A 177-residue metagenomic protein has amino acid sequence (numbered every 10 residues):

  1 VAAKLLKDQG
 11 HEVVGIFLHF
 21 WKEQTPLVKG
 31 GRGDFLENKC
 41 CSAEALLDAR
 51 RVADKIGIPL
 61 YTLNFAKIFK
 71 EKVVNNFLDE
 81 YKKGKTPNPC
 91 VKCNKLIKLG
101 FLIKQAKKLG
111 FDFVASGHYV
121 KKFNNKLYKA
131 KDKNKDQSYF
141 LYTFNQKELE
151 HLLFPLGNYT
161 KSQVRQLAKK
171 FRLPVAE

Functional and structural regions predicted by a protein language model:
V1-Y142, L153, K161-V164: ATP-dependent adenylation/nucleotidyltransferase module used to activate substrates
N145: His/Asp/Glu-rich metal-coordinating catalytic cores of metallo-dependent phosphodiesterases/hydrolases acting on
E150: Short, glycine-/aromatic-enriched active-site segment of Class I SAM-dependent methyltransferases
N158-F171: Metal-dependent de-N-acetylase/amidase catalytic core
P174-E177: Catalytic core of tubulin tyrosine ligase-like
